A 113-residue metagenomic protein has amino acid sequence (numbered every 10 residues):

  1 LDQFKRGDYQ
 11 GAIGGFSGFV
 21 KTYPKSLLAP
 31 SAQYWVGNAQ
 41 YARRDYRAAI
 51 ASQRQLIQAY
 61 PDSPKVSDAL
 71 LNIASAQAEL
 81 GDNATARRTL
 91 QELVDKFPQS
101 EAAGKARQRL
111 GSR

Functional and structural regions predicted by a protein language model:
L1-K25: Alpha-helical segment of the N-proximal tetratricopeptide repeat
T22-L28, A59-K65, V94-G104: Short solvent-exposed coil/turn linkers within tandem alpha-helical repeat scaffolds
